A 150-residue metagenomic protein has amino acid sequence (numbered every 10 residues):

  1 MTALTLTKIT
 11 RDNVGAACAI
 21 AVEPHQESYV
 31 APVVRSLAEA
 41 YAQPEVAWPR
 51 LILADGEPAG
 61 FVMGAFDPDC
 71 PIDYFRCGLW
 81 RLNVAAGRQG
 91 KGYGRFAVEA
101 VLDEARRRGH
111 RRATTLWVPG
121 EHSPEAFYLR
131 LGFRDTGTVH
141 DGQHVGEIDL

Functional and structural regions predicted by a protein language model:
A3-L4, K8-W80, A85, E104 (+1 more regions): Acetyl-CoA-dependent GNAT
A16, A126-F127: Well-formed, non-transmembrane alpha-helical positions, independent of function
A85-G87, K91, G120: Active-site acidic-Proline motif in GNAT/NAT acetyltransferases
G90-D103, R130: Conserved acetyl-CoA-binding loop-helix of GNAT-fold acetyltransferases
A105-W117: Conserved GNAT acetyl-CoA-binding A-motif
T114-E125, D141-Q143: Conserved beta-strand-loop-alpha-helix junction that forms the acyl-donor binding cleft
L129-T138: Conserved acetyl-CoA-binding loop of GNAT-fold acetyltransferases
E147-L150: Short beta-strand-to-coil "C-cap" segments at the C-terminal boundary of structured domains/repeats, marking
